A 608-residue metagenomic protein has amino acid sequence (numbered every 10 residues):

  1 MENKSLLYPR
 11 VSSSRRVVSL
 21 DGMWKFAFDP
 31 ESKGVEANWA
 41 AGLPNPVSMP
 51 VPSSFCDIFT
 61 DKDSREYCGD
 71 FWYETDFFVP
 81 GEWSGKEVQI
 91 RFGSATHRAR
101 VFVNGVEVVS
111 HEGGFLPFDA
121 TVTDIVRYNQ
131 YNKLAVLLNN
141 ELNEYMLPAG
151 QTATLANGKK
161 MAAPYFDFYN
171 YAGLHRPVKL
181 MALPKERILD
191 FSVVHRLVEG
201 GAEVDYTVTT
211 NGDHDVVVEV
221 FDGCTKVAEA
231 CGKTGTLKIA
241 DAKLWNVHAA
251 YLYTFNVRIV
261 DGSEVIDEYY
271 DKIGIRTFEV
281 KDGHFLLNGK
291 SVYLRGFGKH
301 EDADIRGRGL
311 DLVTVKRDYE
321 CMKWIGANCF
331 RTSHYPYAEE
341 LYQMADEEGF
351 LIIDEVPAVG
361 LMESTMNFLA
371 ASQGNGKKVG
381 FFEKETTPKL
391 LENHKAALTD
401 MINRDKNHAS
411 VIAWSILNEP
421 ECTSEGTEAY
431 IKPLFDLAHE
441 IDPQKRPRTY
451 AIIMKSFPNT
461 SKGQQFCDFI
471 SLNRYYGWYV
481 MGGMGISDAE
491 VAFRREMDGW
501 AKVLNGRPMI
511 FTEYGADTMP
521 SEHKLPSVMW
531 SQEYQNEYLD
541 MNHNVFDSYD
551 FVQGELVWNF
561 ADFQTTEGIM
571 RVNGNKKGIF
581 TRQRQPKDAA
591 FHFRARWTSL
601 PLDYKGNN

Functional and structural regions predicted by a protein language model:
L6-V11, R16, K25-E31, S64-R187 (+3 more regions): Accessory beta-strand-rich segments of carbohydrate-active enzymes
W24, G105, V178, Y253 (+8 more regions): Conserved, mostly hydrophobic/aromatic
F102-V108, F221-G223, G262, N288: Short strand-turn-strand beta-turns centered on an Asx-Gly dipeptide
F115-Y128, K133, N143-M161, F166-F168 (+8 more regions): Active-site mouth of glycoside hydrolases
R127-Y131, T207-K281: Extended acidic/polar, glycine-enriched regions that form or flank non-catalytic beta-rich accessory modules
N139-M146, D261-I266, G289: Short acidic/polar inter-strand loop motif in beta-rich domains
Y534-E567: Substrate-binding cleft of secreted/luminal carbohydrate-active enzymes
W558-N608: Aromatic-rich peripheral "rim/lid" segments of glycoside hydrolase catalytic domains that contact and position glycan
